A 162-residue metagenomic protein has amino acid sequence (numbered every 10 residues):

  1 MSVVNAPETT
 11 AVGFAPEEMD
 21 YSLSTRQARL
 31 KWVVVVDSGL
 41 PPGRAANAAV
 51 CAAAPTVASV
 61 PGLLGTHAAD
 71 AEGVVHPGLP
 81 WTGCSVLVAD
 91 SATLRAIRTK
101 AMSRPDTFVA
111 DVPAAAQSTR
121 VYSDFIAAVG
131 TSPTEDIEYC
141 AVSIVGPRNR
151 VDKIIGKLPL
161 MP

Functional and structural regions predicted by a protein language model:
S2-P162: Positively charged, small/polar-rich N-terminal and surface patches that mediate targeting and assembly and bind
